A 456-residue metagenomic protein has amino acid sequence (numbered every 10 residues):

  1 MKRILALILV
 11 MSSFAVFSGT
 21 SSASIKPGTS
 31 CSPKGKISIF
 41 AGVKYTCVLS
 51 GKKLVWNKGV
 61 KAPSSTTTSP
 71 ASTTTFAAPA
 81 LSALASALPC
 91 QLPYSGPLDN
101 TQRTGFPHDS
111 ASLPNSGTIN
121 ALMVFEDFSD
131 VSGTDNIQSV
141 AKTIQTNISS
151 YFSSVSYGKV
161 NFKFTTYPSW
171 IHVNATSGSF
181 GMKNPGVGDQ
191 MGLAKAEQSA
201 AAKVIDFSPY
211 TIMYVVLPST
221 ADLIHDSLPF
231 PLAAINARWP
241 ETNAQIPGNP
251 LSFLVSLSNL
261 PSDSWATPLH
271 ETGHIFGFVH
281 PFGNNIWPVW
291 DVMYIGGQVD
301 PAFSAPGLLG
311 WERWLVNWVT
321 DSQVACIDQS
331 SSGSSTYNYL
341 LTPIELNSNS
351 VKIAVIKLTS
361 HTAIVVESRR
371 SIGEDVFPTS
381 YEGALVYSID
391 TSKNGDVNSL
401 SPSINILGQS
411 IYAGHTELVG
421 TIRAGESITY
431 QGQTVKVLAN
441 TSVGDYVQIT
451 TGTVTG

Functional and structural regions predicted by a protein language model:
K2-A23: Secretory targeting and sorting signals
A23-S38: Secreted, propeptide-processed cysteine-rich mini-domains
A41-L49: Extracellular disulfide-bonded cysteine-rich modules/repeats
S64-T75: Extracellular mucin-like PTS domains
F76-D263, G373, S427, Q433-T434 (+2 more regions): Zn2+-dependent metallopeptidase catalytic core
D135, N236-S258, S262, G333-G456: Non-catalytic C-terminal accessory/binding modules of secreted extracellular proteins
F207, T220-D375: Extracellular hydrolytic enzyme modules, especially secreted metalloproteases of the metzincin/thermolysin-like class
